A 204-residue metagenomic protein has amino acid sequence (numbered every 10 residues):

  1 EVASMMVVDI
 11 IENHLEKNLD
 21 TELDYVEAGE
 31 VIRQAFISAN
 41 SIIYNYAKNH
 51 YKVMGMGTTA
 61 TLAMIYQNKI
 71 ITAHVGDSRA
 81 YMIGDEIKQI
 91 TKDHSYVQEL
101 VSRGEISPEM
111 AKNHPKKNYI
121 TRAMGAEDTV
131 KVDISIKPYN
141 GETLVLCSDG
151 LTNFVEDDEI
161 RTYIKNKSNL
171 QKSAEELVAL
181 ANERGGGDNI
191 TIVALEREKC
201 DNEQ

Functional and structural regions predicted by a protein language model:
E1-Q204: PP2C/PPM-type serine/threonine phosphatase catalytic domain
